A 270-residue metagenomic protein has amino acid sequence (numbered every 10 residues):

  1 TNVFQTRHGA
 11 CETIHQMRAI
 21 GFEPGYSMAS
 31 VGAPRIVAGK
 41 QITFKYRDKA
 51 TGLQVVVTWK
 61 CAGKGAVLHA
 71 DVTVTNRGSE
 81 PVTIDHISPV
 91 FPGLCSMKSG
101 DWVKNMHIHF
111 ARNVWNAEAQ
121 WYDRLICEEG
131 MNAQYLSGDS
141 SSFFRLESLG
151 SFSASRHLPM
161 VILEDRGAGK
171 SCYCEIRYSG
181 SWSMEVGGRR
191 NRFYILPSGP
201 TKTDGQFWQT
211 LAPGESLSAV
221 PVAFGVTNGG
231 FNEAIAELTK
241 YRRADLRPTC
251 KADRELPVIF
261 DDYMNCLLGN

Functional and structural regions predicted by a protein language model:
T1-R189, G205: Polysaccharide-binding surfaces and accessory modules of carbohydrate-active proteins
V72, G214, F260: Conserved, mostly hydrophobic/aromatic
V72, G225-E237: Short, surface-exposed, low-complexity cationic segments
I84-I87, Q209, G229-A234: OB-fold single-stranded nucleic acid-binding module
S179, F224, Y263-N265: Active-site beta-loop-alpha junctions enriched in small/polar residues
R192-A212: Short acidic, Pro/Gly- and aromatic-enriched capping/linker segments at domain boundaries
Q209-N228: Short Pro-Gly-centered flexible turn/kink motifs
E233-N270: An acidic-aromatic substrate-binding cleft motif
